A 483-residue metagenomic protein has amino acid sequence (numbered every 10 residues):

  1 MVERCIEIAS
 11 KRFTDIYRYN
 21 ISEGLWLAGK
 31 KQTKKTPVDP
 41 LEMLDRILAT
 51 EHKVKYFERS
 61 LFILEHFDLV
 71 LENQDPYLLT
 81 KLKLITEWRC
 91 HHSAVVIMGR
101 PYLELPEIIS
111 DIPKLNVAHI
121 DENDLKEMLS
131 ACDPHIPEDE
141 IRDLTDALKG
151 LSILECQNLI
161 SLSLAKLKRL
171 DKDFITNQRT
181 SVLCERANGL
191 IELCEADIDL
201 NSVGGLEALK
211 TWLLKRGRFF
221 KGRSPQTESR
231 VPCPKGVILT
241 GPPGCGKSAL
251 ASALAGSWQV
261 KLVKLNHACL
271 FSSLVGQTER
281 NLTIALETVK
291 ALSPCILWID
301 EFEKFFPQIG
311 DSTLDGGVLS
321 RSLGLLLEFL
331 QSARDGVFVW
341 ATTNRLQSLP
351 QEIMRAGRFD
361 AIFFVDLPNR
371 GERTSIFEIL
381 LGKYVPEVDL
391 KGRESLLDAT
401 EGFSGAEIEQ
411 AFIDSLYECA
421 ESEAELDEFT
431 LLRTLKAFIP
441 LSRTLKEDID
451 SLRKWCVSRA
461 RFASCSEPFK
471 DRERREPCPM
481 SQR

Functional and structural regions predicted by a protein language model:
M1-P113, D124-E127, L200-D398, F403: Walker A/P-loop NTP-binding motif of AAA+ ATPase domains
N116-I120, D124-K166: N-terminal accessory nucleic-acid engagement/regulatory domains that precede and modulate ATP-driven motor cores
E127, R169-L200: Conserved ASCE P-loop NTPase core motifs with emphasis on AAA+ ATPases
I136-A147, I160, C194-I198, F306-Q308 (+2 more regions): Short conserved motifs of the RecA-like P-loop NTPase core
K149-F174, D398-T444: AAA+ ATPase "lid" subdomain C-terminal helix
S181-A187, G241, R433-R443: Short, mixed-charge aromatic SLiMs
A420, E425-R483: Non-catalytic, charged low-complexity extensions flanking SF2 helicase motor domains
